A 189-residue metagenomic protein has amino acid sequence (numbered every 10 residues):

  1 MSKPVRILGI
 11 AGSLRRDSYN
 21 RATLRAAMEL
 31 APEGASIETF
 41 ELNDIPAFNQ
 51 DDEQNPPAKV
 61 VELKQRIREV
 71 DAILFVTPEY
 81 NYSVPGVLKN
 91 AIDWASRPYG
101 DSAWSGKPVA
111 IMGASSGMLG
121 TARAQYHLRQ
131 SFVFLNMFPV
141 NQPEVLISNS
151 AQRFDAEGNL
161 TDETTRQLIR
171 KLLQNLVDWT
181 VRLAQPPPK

Functional and structural regions predicted by a protein language model:
S2-G34: N-terminal beta1-alpha1 ligand-phosphate binding loop
S2-L8, F138-K189: Glycine-rich phosphate/pyrophosphate-binding loop and the adjoining helix
R16-Y19, F48, S83-V84, G120-T121: Secondary-structure boundary/capping motif
P32-E38, M137: A generic structural motif
L42-K59, F154: N-terminal beta-loop-helix "entrance" segment that forms/cooperates in small-molecule cofactor or anionic ligand
P56-N136: Helix-loop-strand module that forms the ligand-binding subsite of alpha/beta enzymes
